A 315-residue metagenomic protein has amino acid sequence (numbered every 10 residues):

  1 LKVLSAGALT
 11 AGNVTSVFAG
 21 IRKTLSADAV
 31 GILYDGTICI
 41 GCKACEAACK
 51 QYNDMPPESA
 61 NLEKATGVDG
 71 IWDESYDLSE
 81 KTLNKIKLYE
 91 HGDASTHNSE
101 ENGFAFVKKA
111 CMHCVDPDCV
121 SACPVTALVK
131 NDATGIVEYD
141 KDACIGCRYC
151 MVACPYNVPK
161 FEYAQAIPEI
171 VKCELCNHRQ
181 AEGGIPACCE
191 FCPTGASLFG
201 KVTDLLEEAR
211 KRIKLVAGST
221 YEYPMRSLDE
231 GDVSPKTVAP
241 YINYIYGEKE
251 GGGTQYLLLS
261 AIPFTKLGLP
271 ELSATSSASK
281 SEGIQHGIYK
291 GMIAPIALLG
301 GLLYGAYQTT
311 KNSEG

Functional and structural regions predicted by a protein language model:
L1-G315: Non-ligating segments of multi-cofactor redox enzymes
